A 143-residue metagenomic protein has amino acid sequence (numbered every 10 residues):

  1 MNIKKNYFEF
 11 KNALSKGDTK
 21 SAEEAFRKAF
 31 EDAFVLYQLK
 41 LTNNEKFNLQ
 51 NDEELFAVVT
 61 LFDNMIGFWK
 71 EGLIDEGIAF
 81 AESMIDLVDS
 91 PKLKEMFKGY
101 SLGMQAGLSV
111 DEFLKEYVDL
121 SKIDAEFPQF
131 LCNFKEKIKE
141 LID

Functional and structural regions predicted by a protein language model:
N2-N6, T19-A22, E53-L61, K92-M96 (+1 more regions): Generic helix N-cap/helix-start motif at coil->alpha-helix transitions
Y7-F8, K40-T42, F62, A79 (+2 more regions): Alpha-solenoid helical repeat scaffolds
L14, F68-W69, D89: Hydrophobic/aromatic side-chain positions at a characteristic register within alpha-helices of tetratricopeptide repeats
K20-T42, K70-I78: Helix-turn-helix repeat elements of alpha-solenoid scaffolds
E24-K28, I74-M84, S109-D124: Alpha-helical repeat scaffolds
D32-E53, L87-K94: Flexible helix-coil transition and linker loops at the boundaries of alpha-helical arrays
K46-G67, L102-A125, D143: Alpha-helical linker/edge segments of TPR/alpha-solenoid repeat scaffolds and analogous pre-/post-domain helices
